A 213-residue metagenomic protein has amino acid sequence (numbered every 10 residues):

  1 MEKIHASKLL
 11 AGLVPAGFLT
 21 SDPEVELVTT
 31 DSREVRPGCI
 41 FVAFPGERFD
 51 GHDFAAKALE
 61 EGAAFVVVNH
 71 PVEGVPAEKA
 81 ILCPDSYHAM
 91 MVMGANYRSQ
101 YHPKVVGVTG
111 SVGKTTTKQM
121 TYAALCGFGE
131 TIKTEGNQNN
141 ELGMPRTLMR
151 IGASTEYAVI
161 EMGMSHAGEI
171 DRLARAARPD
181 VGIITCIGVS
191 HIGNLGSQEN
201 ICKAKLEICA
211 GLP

Functional and structural regions predicted by a protein language model:
M1-G107, T116-G127, L142, M149: Short, basic phosphate-binding NTP loop
A89-P213: Phosphate-binding loop of NTP-binding sites
